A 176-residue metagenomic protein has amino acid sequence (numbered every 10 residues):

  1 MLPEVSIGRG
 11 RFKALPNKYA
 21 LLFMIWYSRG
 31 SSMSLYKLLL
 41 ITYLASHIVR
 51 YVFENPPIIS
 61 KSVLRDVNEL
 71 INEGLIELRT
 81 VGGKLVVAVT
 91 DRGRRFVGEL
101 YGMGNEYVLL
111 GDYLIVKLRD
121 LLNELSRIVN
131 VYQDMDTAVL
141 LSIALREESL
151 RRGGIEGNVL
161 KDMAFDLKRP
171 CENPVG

Functional and structural regions predicted by a protein language model:
L2-G176: Domain-edge interaction signal
